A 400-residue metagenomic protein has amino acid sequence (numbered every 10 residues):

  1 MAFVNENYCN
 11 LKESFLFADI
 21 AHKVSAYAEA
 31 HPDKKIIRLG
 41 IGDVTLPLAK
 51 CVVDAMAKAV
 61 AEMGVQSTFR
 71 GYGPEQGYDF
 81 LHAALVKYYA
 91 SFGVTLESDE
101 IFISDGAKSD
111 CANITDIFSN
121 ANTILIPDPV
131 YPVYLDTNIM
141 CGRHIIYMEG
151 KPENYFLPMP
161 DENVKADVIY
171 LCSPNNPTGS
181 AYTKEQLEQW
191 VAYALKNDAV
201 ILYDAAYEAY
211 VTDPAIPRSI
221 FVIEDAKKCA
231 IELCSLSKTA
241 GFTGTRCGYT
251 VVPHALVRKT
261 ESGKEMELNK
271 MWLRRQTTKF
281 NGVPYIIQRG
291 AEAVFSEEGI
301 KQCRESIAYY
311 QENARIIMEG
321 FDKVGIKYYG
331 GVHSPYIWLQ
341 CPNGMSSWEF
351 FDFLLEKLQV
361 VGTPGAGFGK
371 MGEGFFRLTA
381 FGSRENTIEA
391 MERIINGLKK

Functional and structural regions predicted by a protein language model:
A2-D105, N113, V294-E297, K400: N-terminal small-domain helix-loop-helix segment of the aminotransferase-like
H31, C141, K196-N197, V324 (+1 more regions): Helix C-cap/helix->beta junction micro-motif
P47, Y310-Q311, V324-K357: Conserved PLP-binding catalytic core of the aspartate aminotransferase-like
S67-A194, E208-I223: Conserved core of the PLP fold type I
K87, S91, T95, G344 (+3 more regions): PLP-dependent enzyme catalytic core of the Aspartate aminotransferase-like
I223-A308, R315, E319, L398: Conserved core segment of the aminotransferase class I/II
Q288, E292, I307-M318, Y328-Q340 (+1 more regions): Conserved glycine-rich beta-strand-loop-beta hairpin in the small C-terminal domain of fold type I
